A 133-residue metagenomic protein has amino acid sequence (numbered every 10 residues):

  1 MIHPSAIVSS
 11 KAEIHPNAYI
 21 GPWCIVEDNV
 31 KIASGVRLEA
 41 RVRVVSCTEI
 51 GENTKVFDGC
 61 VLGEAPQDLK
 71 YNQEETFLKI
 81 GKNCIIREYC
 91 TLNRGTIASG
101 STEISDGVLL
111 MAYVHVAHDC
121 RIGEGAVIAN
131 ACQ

Functional and structural regions predicted by a protein language model:
I2-Q133: Structural signal for interior beta-strand "rungs" in well-ordered beta-sheet cores of soluble enzyme domains
